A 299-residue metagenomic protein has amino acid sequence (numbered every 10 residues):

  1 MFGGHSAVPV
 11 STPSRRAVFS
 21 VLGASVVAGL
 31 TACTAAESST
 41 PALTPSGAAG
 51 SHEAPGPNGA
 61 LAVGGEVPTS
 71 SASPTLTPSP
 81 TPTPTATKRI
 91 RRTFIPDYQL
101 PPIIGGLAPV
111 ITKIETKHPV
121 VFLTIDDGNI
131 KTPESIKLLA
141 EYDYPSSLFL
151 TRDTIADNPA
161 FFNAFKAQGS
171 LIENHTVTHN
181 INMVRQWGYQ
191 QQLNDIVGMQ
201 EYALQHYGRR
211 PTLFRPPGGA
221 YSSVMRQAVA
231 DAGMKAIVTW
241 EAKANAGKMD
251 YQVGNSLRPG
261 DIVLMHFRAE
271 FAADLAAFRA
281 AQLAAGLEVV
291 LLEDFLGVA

Functional and structural regions predicted by a protein language model:
M1-P13, G23-T31: N-terminal secretory signal peptides
V21, A35-T112, A299: N-terminal low-complexity, Pro/Thr-rich disordered segments that flank secretion/membrane-targeting signals
R89-V184, Y202: Active-site beta->alpha N-cap acidic-glycine motif
A108-T116, A156-D157, A272-A299: C-terminal domain-boundary segment and adjacent tail
G128-K131, L150-N158, M183-Q190, R215-Y221 (+2 more regions): Acidic-and-aromatic substrate-binding clefts and catalytic sites of carbohydrate-active enzymes
I136, F162-N163, I196-Q200, L275-R279: Generic structural signal for well-ordered alpha-helices, preferentially at hydrophobic/aromatic core positions
L138-F149, L171, Y189-S222, N255-L264: CE4/NodB-like, metal-dependent polysaccharide N-deacetylase domain that modifies extracellular/periplasmic N-acetylated
A220-L257, L287-V298: His/Asp/Glu-enriched short active-site or ligand-binding loop at hydrolase and phosphoryl-transfer sites
